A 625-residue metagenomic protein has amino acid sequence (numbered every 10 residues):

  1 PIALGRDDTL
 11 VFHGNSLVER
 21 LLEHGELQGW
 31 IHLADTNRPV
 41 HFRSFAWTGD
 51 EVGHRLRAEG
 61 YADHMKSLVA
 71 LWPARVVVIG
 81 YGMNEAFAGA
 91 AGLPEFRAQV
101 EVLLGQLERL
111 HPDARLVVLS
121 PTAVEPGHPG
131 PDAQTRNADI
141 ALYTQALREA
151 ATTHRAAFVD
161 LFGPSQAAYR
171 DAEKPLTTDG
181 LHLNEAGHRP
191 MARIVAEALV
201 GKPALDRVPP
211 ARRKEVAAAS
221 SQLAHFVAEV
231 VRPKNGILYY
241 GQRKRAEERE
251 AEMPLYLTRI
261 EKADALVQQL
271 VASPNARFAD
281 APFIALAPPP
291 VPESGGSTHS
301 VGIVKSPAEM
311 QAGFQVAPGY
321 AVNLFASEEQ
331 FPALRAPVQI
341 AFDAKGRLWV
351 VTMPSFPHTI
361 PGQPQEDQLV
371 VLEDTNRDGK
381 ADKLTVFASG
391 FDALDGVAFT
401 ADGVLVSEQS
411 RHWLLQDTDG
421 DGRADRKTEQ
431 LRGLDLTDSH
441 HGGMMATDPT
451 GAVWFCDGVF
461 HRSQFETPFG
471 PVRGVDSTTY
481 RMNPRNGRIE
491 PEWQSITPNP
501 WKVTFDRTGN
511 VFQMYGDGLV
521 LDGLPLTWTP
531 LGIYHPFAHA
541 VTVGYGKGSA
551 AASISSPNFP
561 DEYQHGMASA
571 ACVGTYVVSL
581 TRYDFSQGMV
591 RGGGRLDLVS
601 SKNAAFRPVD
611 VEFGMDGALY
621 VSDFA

Functional and structural regions predicted by a protein language model:
P1-T48, H64-P73, V77, M191: Serine-esterase "nucleophile elbow" of acetyl-processing enzymes
G5, L22, T153, P175-G302: Conserved catalytic region of serine esterases and O-acyltransferases that act on ester linkages in lipids
T9-H13, H41-A46, R75-Y81, R115-S120 (+7 more regions): Structural recognition of the beta-strand scaffold that forms the well-ordered cores of secreted hydrolase catalytic
S16-E19, W47-G53, V76, M83-A88 (+11 more regions): Solvent-exposed loop/turn segments at secondary-structure junctions within structured extracellular/periplasmic domains
E51-M65: Charged, often glycine-rich, active-site loop that binds/positions anionic groups
G80-N84, L104-I140, P210-R212: Active-site segments of SGNH/GDSL-like serine hydrolases that catalyze O-acetyl group transfer/hydrolysis on lipids
R115-P121, A138-K174, R189-R213: Extracellular serine-dependent O-acyl
L286-A625: Beta-propeller domains with acidic blade repeats across secreted/periplasmic ectodomains and cytosolic WD/CNH propellers
